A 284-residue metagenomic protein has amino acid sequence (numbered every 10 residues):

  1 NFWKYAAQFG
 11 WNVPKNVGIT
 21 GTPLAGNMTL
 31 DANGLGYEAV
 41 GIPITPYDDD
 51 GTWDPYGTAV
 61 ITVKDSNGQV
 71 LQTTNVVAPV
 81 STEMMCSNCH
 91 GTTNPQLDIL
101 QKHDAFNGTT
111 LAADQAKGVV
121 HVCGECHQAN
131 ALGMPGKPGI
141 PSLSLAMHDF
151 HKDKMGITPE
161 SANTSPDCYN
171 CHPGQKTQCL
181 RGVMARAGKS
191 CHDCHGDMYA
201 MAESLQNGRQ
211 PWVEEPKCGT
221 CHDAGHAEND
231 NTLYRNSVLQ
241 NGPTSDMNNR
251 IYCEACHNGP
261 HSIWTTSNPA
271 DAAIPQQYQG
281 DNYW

Functional and structural regions predicted by a protein language model:
N1-K117: Short, conserved sequence motifs used for protein processing/export or organelle targeting and for catalysis
T58, C123, C253: A residue-level signal for beta-strand positions that form part of recognition/binding surfaces within mature
I61, C126, H151: Conserved hydrophobic/aromatic pocket- or pore-lining residues that grip, position, or stack substrates in active sites
N67-T73, T93-Q115, A129-W284: Inter-heme linker and motif-flanking segments adjacent to c-type heme-binding CXXCH motifs in c-type cytochromes
S87-H90, V120, G124-H127, Y169-H172: Outer-membrane beta-barrel channel domains
